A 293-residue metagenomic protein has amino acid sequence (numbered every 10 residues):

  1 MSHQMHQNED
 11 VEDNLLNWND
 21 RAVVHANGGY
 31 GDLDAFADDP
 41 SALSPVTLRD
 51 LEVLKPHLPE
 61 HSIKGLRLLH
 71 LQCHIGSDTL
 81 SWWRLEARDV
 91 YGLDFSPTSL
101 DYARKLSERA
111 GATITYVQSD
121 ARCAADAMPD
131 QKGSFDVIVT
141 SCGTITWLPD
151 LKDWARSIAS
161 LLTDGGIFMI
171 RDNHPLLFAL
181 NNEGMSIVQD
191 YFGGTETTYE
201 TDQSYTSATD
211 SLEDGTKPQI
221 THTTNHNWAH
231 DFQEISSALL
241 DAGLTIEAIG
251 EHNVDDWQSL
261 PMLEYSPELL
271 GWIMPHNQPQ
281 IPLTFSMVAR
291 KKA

Functional and structural regions predicted by a protein language model:
Y30-L66, S81: Conserved alpha-helix/loop element of class I SAM-dependent methyltransferases that forms part of the SAM/SAH-binding
L66-D126: Class I SAM-dependent methyltransferase SAM/SAH-binding core
D126-I138: A short acidic, Gly/Pro-enriched loop at the edge of an enzyme's catalytic core that lines a small-molecule cofactor
D136-K152: A short SAM/SAH-binding and catalytic strip from SAM-dependent methyltransferases
K152-I167: A short glycine-rich, Lys/Arg-flanked "PGG" loop and its adjoining helix->strand segment in the class I
I167-S211: Conserved class I S-adenosyl-L-methionine
P175-S186, P218-E234: Acceptor-substrate binding/catalytic loop of class I
H226-I249: Short alpha-helix
